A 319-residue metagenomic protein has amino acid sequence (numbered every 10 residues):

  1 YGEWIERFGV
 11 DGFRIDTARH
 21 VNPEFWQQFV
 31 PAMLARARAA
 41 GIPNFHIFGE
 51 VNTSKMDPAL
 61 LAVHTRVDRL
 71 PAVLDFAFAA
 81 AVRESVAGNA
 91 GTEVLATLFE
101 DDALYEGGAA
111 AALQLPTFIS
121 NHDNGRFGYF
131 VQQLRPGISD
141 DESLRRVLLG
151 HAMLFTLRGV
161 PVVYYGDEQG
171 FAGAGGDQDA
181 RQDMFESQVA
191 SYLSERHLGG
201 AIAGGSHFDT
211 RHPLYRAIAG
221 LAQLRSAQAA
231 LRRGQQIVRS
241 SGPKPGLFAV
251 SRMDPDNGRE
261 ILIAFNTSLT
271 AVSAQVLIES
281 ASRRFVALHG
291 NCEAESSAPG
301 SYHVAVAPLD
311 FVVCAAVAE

Functional and structural regions predicted by a protein language model:
Y1-G2, E6-A111, L115, S143 (+5 more regions): Active-site-proximal helices and loops of the catalytic beta/alpha 8
A112-D140: Active-site clefts of carbohydrate-active enzymes
N124-R126, L148, T156-L157, A180 (+2 more regions): Substrate-binding and catalytic surfaces of secreted/luminal carbohydrate-active proteins
H151-F171: Substrate-binding cleft of secreted/luminal carbohydrate-active enzymes
G234-N257: Surface beta-strand/loop "capping" patches
A264-S268: Asparagine-centered strand-capping/turn motif at beta-strand->loop junctions
I278-C292: Solvent-exposed beta-hairpin/edge-strand motifs
S296-E319: C-terminal beta-strand-rich structural cap/linker in extracellular carbohydrate-active enzymes
